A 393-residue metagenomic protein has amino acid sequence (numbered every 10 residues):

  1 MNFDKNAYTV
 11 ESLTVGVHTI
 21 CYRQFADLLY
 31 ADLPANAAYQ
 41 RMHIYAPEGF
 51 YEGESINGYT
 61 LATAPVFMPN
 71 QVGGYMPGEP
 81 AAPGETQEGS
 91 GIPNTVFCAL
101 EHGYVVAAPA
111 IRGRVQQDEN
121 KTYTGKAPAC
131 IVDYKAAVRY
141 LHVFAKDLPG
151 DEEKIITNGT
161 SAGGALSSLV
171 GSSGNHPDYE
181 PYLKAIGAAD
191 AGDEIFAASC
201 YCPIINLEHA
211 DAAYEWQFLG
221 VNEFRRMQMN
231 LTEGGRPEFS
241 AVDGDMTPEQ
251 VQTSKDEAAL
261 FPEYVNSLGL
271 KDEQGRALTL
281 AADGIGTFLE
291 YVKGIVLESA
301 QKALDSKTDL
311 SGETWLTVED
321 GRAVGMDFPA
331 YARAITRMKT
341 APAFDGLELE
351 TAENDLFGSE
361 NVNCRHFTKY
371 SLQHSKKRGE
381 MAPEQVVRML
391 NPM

Functional and structural regions predicted by a protein language model:
M1-T63: Catalytic-loop region of hydrolases
R41-P47, E54-G84, F97, I156: Short beta-strand element of the alpha/beta-hydrolase
A62-V66, H102-A107, D151-I155, D193-A197: Loop/turn elements at helix/coil->beta-strand transitions in domains of secreted/extracellular proteins
P69-V132, G171-S173: Cap/lid segment of the alpha/beta-hydrolase catalytic domain
G89, L100-G103, A110-V115, K121 (+3 more regions): C-terminal or late-domain output modules
Y123-D147: Alpha/beta-hydrolase active-site loop
V143-V221, A323: Primarily recognizes the serine-hydrolase "nucleophile elbow" in alpha/beta-hydrolase and SGNH/GDSL folds
Y201-I205, H209-D355: Non-catalytic, alpha-helical, charged scaffold/linker segments that couple or flank catalytic or architectural cores
